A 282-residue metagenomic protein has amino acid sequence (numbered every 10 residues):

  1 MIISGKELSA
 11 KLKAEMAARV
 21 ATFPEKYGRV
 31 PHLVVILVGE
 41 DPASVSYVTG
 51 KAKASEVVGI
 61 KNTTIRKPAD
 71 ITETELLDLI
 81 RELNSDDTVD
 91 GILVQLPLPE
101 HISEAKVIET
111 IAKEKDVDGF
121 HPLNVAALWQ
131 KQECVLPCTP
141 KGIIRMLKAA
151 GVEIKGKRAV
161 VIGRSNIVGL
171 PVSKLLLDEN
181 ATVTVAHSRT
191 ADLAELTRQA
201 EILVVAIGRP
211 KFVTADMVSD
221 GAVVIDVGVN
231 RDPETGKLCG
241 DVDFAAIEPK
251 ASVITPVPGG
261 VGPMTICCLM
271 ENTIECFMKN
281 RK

Functional and structural regions predicted by a protein language model:
M1-Y27: Positively charged, low-complexity intrinsically disordered leader regions
E25-H32, T214: Flexible, glycine/charged-enriched surface loops at secondary-structure junctions
P31-G39: Short beta-strand segments enriched in small/hydrophobic residues
V38-A52, C134-V223, V227, D232-E248: Glycine-rich phosphate/diphosphate-binding loop of Rossmann-like nucleotide-binding domains
S55-A69, V183-V185: Short beta-strand elements in bilobed, periplasmic/extracellular small-molecule ligand-binding domains
E75-D87: Short, well-structured alpha-helical segments in soluble
L93-I154: Anion-binding alpha/beta catalytic cores of soluble intermediary-metabolism enzymes, centered on
E104-H121, V125, G228-R281: Rossmann-fold NAD(P)-binding glycine/threonine-rich loop
